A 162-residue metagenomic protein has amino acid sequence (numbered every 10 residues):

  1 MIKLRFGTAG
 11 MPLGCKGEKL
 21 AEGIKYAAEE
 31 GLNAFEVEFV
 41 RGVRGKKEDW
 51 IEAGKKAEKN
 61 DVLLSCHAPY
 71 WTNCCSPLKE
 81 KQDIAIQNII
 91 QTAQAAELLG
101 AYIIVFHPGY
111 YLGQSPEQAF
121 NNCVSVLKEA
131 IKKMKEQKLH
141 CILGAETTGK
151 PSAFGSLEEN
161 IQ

Functional and structural regions predicted by a protein language model:
M1-Q94: N-terminal pre-domain/capping segments
E58, C75-Q162: Active-site acidic/histidine proton-transfer and metal-coordination neighborhood in alpha/beta enzyme cores
